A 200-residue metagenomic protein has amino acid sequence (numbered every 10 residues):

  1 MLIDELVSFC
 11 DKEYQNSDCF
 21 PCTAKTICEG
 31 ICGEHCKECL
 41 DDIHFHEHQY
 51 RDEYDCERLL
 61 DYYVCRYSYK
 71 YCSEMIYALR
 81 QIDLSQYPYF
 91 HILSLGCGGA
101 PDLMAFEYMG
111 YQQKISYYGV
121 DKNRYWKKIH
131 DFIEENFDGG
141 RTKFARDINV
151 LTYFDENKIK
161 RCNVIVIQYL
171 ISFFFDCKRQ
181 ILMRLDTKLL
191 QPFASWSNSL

Functional and structural regions predicted by a protein language model:
M1-H44: N-terminal auxiliary segments of SAM/dcSAM-dependent transferases
H48-S85: Class I SAM-dependent methyltransferase Rossmann-like catalytic core, especially the SAM/SAH-binding loop
P88-G98: Conserved class I S-adenosyl-L-methionine
G99-Q112: Conserved SAM-binding loop of SAM-dependent methyltransferases across substrates and taxa, primarily the Class I
S116-D121: Conserved SAM-binding motif I beta-strand of class I
K128-I159: S-adenosyl-L-methionine
C162-I181: A short SAM/SAH-binding and catalytic strip from SAM-dependent methyltransferases
Q180-S199: A short glycine-rich, Lys/Arg-flanked "PGG" loop and its adjoining helix->strand segment in the class I
